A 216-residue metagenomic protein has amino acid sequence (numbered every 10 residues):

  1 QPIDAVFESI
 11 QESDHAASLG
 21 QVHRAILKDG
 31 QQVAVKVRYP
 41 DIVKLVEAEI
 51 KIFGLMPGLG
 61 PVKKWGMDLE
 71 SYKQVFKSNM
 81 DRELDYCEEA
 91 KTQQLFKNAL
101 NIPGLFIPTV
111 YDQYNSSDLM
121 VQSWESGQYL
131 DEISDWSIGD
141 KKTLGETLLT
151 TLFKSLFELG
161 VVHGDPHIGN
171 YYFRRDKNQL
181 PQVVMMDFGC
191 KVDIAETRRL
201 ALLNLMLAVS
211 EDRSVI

Functional and structural regions predicted by a protein language model:
Q1-I216: Conserved catalytic cores of large enzyme domains
